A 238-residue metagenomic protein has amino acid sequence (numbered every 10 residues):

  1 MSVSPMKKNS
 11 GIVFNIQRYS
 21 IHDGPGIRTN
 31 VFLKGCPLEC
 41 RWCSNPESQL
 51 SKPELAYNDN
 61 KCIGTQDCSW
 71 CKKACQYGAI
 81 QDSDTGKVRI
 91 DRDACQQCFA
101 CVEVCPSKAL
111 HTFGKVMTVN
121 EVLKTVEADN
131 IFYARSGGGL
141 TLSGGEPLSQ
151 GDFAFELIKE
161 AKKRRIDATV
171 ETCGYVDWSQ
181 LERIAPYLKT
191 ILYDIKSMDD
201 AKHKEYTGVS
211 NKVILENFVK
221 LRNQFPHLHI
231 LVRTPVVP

Functional and structural regions predicted by a protein language model:
M1-I27, H227, V236-P238: Auxiliary Fe-S-binding modules of radical SAM enzymes
V13-D67, V88-Q97: N-terminal pre-triad scaffold of radical SAM enzymes
I16, P46, R92-D93, F113 (+4 more regions): Fold-independent oxyanion-binding glycine-rich loops and adjacent beta-strand/coil segments at enzyme active sites
C40, C95-C101, C105, A161 (+2 more regions): Hydrophobic packing within well-folded, soluble alpha/beta domains
R41-S48, S69-R89, A100-K115: Iron-sulfur cluster-binding cysteine motifs and their immediate structural context in ferredoxin-like electron-transfer
G64-Q66, W70-K73, E121: General zinc-binding finger modules coordinated by cysteine/histidine
T85-G86, D93-A94, K115-E121, T125: FAD-binding FR-type
N120-P238: Conserved AdoMet/S-adenosylmethionine-binding subsite of the radical SAM
